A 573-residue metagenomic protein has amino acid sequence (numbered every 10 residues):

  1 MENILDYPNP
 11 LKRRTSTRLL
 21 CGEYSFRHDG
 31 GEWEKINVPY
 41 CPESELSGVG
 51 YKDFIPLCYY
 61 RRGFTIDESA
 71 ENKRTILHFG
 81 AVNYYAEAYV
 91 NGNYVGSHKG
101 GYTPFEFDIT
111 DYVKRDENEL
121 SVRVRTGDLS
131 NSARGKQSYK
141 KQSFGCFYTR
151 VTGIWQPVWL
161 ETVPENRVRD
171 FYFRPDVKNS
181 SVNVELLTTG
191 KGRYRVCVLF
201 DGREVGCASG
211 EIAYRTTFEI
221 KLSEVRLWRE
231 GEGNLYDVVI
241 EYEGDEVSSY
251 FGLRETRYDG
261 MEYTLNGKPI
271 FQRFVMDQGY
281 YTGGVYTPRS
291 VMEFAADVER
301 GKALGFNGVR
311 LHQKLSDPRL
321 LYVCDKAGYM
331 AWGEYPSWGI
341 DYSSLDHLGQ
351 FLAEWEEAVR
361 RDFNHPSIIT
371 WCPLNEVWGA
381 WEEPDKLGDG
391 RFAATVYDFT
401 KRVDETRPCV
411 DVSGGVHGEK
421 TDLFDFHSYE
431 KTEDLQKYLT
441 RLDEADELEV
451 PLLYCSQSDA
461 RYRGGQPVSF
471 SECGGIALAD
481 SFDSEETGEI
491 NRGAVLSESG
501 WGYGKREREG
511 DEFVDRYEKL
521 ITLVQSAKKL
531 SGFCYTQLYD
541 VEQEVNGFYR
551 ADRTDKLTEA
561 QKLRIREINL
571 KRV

Functional and structural regions predicted by a protein language model:
E2-S16, S25-D29, Y51, I55-R167 (+4 more regions): Accessory beta-strand-rich segments of carbohydrate-active enzymes
L11, F171-F173, E230, E241-G301 (+1 more regions): N-terminal carbohydrate-binding accessory modules
V90, S180-G210, F218: Beta-strand-rich binding/interaction modules
V95-G96, V205, I270: Short hydrophobic beta-strand segments in globular cytosolic domains
F107-T110, F218-G233: Signal that preferentially marks extracellular ectodomain short beta-strand elements of beta-sandwich modules
E119-V122, E232-E243: Short, aromatic- and glycine-rich surface loops/edge beta-strands on solvent-exposed regions
T162-G190, L570-V573: Surface beta-strand/loop "capping" patches
E185, E299, G308-D555, R564: Substrate-binding/catalytic cleft of secreted carbohydrate-active enzymes, primarily glycoside hydrolases
